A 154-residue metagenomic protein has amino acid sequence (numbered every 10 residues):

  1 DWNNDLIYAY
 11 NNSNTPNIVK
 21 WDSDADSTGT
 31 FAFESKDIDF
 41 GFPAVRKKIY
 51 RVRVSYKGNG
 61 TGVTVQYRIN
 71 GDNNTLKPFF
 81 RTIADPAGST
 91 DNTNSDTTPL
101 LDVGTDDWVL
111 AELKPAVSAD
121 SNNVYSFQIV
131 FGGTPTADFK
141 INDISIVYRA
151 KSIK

Functional and structural regions predicted by a protein language model:
D1-K154: Beta-sheet repeat architectures centered on beta-propellers
